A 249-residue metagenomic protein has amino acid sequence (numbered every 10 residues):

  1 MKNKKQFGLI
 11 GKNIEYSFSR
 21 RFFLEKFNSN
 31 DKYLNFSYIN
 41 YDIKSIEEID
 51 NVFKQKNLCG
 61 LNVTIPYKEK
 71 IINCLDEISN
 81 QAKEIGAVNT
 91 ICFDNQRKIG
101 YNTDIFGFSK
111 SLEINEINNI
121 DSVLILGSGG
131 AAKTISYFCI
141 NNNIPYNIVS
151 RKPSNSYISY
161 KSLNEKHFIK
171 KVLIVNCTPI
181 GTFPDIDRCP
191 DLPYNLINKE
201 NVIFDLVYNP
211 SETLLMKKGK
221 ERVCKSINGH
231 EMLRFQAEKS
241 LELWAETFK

Functional and structural regions predicted by a protein language model:
K2-N115, K218: Phosphate/diphosphate ligand-binding glycine-rich loop within oxidoreductases
G11, G100-I105, L112, E116-I140 (+1 more regions): Glycine-rich adenosine-cofactor-binding loop
N13, K152-P153, N209: Residues in the short beta-alpha loop(s) of Rossmann-like NAD(P)-binding domains
V63-K70, G130-A131, P179-T182, N209: Short glycine-rich anion-binding loops that position phosphate/pyrophosphate groups of nucleotides and phosphorylated
K110, K225-F248: Active-site capping/gating segments
N141-I158: NAD(P)-binding Rossmann-fold cofactor-contacting core
S156-I227, E231: Rossmann-like adenosine-cofactor binding region
